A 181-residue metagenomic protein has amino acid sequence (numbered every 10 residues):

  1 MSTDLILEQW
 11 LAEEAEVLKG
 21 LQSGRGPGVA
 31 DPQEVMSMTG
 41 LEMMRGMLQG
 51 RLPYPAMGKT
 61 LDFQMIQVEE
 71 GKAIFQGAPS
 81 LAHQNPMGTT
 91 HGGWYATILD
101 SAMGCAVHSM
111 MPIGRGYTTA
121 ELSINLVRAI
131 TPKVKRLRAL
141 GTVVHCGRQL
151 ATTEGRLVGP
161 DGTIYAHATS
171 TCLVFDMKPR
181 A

Functional and structural regions predicted by a protein language model:
M1-A181: Terminal targeting signals and extreme-terminal segments of soluble enzymes
